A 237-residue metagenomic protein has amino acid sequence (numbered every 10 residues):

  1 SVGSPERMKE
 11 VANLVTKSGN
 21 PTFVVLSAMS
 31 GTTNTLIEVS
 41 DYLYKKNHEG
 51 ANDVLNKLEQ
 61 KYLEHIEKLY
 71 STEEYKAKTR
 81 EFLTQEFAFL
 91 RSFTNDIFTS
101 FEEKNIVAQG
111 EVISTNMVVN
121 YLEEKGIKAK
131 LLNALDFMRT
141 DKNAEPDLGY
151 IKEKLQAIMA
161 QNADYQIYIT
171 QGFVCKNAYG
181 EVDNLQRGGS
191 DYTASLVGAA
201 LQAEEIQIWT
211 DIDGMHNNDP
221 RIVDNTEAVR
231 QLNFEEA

Functional and structural regions predicted by a protein language model:
S1-A237: Nucleotide/pyrophosphate-binding catalytic subdomain
